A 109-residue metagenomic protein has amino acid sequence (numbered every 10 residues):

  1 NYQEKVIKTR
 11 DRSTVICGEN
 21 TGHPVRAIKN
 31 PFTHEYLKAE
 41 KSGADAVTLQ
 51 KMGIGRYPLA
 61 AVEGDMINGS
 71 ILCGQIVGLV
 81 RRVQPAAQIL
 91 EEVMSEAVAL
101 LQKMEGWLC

Functional and structural regions predicted by a protein language model:
N1-C109: Conserved active-site-proximal phosphate/metal-binding subdomains
